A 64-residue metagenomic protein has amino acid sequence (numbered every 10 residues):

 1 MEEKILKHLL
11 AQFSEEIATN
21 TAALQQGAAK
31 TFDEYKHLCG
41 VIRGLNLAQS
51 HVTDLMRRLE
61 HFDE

Functional and structural regions predicted by a protein language model:
M1, R57-E64: Short intrinsically disordered terminal tails
M1-G27: N-terminal acidic leader/helix
L6-K7, N20, L38, T53 (+1 more regions): Short amphipathic alpha-helical "recognition" segments used for binding
A18-T21, Q25, F32, S50 (+1 more regions): Residue-level signal for secondary-structure boundary elements
A29-E60: Short, charge-rich amphipathic interface segments used for partner binding and complex assembly
